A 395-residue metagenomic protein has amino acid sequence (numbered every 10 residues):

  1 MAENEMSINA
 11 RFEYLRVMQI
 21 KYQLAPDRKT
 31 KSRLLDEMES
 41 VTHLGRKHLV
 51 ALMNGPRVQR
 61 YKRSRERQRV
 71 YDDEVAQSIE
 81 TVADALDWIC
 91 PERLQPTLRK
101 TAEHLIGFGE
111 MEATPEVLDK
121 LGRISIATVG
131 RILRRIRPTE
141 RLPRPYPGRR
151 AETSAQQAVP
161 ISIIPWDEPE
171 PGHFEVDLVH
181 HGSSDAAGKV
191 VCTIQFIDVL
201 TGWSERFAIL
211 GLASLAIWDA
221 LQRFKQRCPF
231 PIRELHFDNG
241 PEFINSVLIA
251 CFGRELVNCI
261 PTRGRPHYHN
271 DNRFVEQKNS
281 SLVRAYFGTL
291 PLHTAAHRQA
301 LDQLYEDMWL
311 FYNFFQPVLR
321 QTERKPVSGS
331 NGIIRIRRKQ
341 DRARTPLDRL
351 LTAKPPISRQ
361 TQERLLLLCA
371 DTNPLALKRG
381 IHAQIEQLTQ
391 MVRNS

Functional and structural regions predicted by a protein language model:
M1-E234, N239-N270, F274-S395: Secondary-structure boundary/capping micro-motif
